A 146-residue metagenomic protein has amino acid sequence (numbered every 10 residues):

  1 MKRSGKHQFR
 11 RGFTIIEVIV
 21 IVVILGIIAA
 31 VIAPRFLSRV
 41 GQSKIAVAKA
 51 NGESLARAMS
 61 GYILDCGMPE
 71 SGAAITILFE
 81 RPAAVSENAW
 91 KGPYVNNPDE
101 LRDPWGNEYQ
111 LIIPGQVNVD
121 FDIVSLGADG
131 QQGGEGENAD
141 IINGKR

Functional and structural regions predicted by a protein language model:
M1-F13: N-terminal leader/signal peptides at the extreme start of proteins
R3, Q42-A46, R57-C66, N96-P98 (+1 more regions): Short, surface-exposed interaction loops/tails
R10-F36: N-terminal single-pass transmembrane signal-anchor helix
V22, K49, A56: Conserved catalytic core of two-component sensor histidine kinases
I32, R39, M59: Conserved alpha-helical elements of the SDR catalytic core
R35-E53: Aliphatic-rich helix starts adjacent to a transmembrane/signal segment
M59-D99: Short, glycine/small-hydrophobic-rich surface segments
